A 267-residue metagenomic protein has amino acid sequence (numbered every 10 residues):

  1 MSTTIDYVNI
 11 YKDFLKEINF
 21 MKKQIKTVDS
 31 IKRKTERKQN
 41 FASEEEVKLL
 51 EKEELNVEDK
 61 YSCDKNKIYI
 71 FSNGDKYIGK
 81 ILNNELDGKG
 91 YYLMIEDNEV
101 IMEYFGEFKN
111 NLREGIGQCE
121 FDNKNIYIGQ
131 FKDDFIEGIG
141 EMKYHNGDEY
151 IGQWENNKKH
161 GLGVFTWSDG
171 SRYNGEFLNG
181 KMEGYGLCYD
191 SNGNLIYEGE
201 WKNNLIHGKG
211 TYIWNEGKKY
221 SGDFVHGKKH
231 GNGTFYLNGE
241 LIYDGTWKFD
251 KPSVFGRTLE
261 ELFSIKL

Functional and structural regions predicted by a protein language model:
M1-L267: Intrinsically disordered, low-complexity repeat tracts enriched in Gly/Pro/Ser/Thr and acidic residues, frequently
